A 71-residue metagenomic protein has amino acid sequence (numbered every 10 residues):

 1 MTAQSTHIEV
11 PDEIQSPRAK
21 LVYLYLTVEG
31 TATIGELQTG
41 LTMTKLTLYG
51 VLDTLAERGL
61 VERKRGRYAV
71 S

Functional and structural regions predicted by a protein language model:
M1-S71: Acidic, polar-rich N-terminal leader regions of halophilic archaeal proteins
